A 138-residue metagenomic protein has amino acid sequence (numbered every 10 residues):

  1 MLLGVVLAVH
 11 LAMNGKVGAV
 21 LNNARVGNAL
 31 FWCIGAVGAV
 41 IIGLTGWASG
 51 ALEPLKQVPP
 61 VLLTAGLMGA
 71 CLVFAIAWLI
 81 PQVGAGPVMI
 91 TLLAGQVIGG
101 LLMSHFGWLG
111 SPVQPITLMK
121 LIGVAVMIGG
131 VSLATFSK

Functional and structural regions predicted by a protein language model:
M1-L2, K16-V20, A24, C33-V61 (+2 more regions): Membrane-interface interhelical linkers
M1-V20, C71, A75: Glycine-/small-residue-enriched transmembrane alpha-helix faces in small-molecule transporters and effluxers
A19-N23, A75-T91: Structural motif at transmembrane-helix junctions in multi-pass transporters
G27, L79, F106-W108: Hydrophobic/aromatic residues within transmembrane alpha-helices of multi-pass small-molecule transporters
L30, T91-L92, M119-I122: Hydrophobic core positions of alpha-helical segments in small-molecule transporters and transporter systems
I34-G38, T91-F106, A125: Alpha-helical transmembrane segments of compact multi-pass small-molecule transporters, enriched in specific families
L63-V83, L133: Specific transmembrane alpha-helical segments of multi-pass solute transporters/efflux pumps, especially DMT/EamA
T117-T135: Hydrophobic transmembrane alpha-helices of multi-pass small-molecule transport proteins
